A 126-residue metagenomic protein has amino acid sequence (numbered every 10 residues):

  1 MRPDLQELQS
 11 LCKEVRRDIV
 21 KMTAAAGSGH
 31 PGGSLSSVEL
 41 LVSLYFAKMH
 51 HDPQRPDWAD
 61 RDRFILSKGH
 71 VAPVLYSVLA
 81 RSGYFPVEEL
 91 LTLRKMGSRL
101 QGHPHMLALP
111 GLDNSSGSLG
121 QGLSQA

Functional and structural regions predicted by a protein language model:
M1-P3, G27-S28, E88-L90: A broad, low-specificity signal for short, low-complexity segments enriched in glycine/proline and polar/charged
M1-V15: N-terminal hydrophobic or amphipathic helices/low-complexity stretches enriched in small/hydrophobic/Pro/Gly
D4-L5, A25-A26, R61: A short, structure-level motif marking secondary-structure boundaries and short turns
C12-S28: N-terminal capping segment at the start of a domain
I19-M22, S34-A126: Cofactor-binding active-site loop characterized by glycine-rich and histidine/acidic residues
P31: Histidine-centered catalytic micro-motifs
